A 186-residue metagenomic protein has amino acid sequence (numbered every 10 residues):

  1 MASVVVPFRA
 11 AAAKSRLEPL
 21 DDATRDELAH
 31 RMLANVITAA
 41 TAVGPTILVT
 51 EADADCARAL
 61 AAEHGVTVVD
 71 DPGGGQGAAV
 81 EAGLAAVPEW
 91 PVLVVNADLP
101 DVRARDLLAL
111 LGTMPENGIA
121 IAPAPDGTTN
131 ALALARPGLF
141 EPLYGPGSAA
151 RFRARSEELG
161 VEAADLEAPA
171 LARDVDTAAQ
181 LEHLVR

Functional and structural regions predicted by a protein language model:
M1-L17: N-terminal nucleotide-binding beta1-loop-alpha1 segment
A29-G44: A short, N-terminal amphipathic alpha-helix
G44-T67: Acidic donor-binding segment of Leloir-type glycosyltransferases
L60-P91, P169: Short phosphate-binding loop-to-helix
N96-P100: The conserved acidic donor/metal-binding loop of glycosyltransferases
V102-G127: Conserved donor-nucleotide/metal-binding helix-loop-beta segment in metal-dependent transferases, i.e., the alpha-helix
L132-E158: Short, glycine-/small-residue-rich phosphate/pyrophosphate-handling segment
A154-R186: Conserved alpha/beta core of the MobA/IspD/sugar-nucleotide pyrophosphorylase nucleotidyltransferase superfamily
